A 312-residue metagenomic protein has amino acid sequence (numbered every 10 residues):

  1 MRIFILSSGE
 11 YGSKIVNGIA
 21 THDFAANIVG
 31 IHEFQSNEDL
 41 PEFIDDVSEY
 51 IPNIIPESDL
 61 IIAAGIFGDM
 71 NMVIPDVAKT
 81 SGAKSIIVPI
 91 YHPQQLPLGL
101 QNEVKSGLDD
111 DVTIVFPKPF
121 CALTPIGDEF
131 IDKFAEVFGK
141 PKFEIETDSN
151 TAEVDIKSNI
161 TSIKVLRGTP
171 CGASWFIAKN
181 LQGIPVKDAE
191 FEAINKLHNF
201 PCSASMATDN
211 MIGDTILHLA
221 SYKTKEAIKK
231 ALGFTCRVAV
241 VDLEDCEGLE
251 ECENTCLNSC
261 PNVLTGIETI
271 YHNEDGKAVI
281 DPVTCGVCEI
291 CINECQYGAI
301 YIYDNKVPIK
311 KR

Functional and structural regions predicted by a protein language model:
M1-I3, S7-S8, K133-F134, F138 (+2 more regions): Residues forming the flavin
Y11-V16, A20-S48, P56-V73, A78 (+3 more regions): Active-site- and interface-proximal helix/loop "cap" or "latch" segments in soluble metabolic and energy-transducing
S81-I86, D110-V112: A short helix->loop->beta-strand "cap" motif at the edges of active sites that frequently abuts
V88, I114-K118, I302: General beta-strand structural signal in soluble alpha/beta enzymes
Q101, G107-I114: Short acidic, glycine/proline-enriched helix-loop-strand junctions
P117-K157: Structured beta-strand/loop patches that form or line metal/cofactor-binding pockets in enzymes
D245, S259, V283-T284, E294: Short pre-active-site segment immediately N-terminal to redox-active cysteine/selenocysteine motifs in thiol-based
E251-E274, I290-V307: Iron-sulfur cluster-binding cysteine motifs and their immediate structural context in ferredoxin-like electron-transfer
